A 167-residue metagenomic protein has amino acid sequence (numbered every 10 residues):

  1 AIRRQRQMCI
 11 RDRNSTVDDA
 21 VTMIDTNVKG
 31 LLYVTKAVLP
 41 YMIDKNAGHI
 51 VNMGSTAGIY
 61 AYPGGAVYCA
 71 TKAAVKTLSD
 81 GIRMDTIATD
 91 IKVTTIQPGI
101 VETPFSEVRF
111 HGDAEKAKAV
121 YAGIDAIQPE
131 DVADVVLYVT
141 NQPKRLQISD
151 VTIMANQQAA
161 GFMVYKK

Functional and structural regions predicted by a protein language model:
A1-R6, I10: Single conserved hydrophobic/aromatic residue that forms the stacking wall/gate of nucleotide- or nucleobase-binding
R11-I24: Substrate-binding pocket helix/loop in short-chain dehydrogenase/reductase
T35, T71: Active-site helix of classical SDR
S55: Residue(s) in the substrate-gating loop at a strand-loop-helix junction that position the organic substrate next
Y60, G81-I91: Active-site-adjacent segment of SDR/Rossmann-fold oxidoreductases
Y62-A66: Active-site loop immediately N-terminal to the catalytic Tyr-X3-Lys motif of short-chain dehydrogenase/reductase
T95-G99, T103, E115-F162: C-terminal helical subdomain
